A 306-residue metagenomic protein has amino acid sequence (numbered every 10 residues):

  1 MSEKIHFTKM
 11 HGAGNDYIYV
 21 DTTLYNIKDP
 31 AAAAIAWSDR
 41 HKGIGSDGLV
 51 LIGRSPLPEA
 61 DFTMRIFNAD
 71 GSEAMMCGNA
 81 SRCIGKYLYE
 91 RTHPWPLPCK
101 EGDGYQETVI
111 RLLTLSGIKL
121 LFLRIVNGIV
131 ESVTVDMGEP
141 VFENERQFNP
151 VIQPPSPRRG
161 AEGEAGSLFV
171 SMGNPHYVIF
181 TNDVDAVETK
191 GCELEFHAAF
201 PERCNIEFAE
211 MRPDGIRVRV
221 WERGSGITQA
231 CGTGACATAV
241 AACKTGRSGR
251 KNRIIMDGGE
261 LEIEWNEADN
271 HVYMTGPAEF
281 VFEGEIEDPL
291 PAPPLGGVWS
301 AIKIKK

Functional and structural regions predicted by a protein language model:
M1-C99, G104-I129, Y177-L290: A glycine-rich beta-to-alpha transition motif near the start of alpha/beta enzyme domains, typified by
K100, G104, A165, A301-I304: Intrinsically disordered, low-complexity segments enriched in serine/threonine/proline/glycine and often basic
E101-D103, R159-A161, G296-V298: Glycine-biased, low-complexity coil/linker segments
V109, V151, A301-K303: Generic short N-terminal amphipathic or hydrophobic helices
I129-M137: Short, solvent-exposed secondary-structure boundary/capping segments
P140-E143, P150, L168-V170, H271-P291 (+1 more regions): C-terminal domain-closing interface element
P154: Cationic, low-complexity basic patches in intrinsically disordered or flexible, solvent-exposed regions
